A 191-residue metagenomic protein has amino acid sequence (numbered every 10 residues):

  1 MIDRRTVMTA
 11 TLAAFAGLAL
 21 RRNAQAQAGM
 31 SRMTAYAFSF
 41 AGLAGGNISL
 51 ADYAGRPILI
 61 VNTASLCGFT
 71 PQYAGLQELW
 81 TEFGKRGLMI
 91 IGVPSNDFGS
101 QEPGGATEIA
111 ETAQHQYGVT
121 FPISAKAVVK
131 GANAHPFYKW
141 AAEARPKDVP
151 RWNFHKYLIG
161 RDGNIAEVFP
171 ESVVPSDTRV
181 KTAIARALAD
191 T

Functional and structural regions predicted by a protein language model:
T6-A26: N-terminal export signals
Q27-A51: N-terminal "domain-start" segment that seeds a small globular fold
Y36-A37, A125, G160: Terminal helix/beta-alpha structural elements that buttress the NAD(P)+-binding lobe
Y53-G68, I90-I91: Short active-site neighborhood of thiol/selenol oxidoreductases, capturing the structured segment around
F69-A134: Structural microenvironment flanking redox-active thiols in thiol-disulfide oxidoreductases
K139, E143-T191: Thiol-/selenol-based redox modules, centered on thioredoxin-like and closely related oxidoreductase domains
